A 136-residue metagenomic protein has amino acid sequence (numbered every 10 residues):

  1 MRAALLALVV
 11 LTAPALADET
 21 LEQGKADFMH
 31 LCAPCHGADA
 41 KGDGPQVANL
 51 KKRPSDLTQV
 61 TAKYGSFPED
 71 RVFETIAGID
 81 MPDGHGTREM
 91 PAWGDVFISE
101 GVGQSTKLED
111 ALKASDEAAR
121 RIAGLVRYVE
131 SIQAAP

Functional and structural regions predicted by a protein language model:
M1-V9: Sec-dependent signal peptide recognition, specifically the positively charged N-region followed immediately by
V9-T12, K25, V129: Generic low-complexity, intrinsically disordered sequence content enriched in small uncharged/hydrophobic residues
A13-A17: Sec/Tat signal peptide C-region and signal peptidase I cleavage site
E19-T20, K25-K52, K63-G65, G78-P91 (+1 more regions): Periplasmic/extracellular electron-transfer cofactor-ligation site, primarily the c-type cytochrome heme-c attachment
L21, K25, G65, E69 (+1 more regions): Solvent-exposed, acidic/flexible segments
N49-K113, L125-V129: Extracytoplasmic electron-transfer domains, predominantly the class I c-type cytochrome c fold
A119-P136: C-terminal partner/receptor-binding element of secreted or periplasmic proteins
